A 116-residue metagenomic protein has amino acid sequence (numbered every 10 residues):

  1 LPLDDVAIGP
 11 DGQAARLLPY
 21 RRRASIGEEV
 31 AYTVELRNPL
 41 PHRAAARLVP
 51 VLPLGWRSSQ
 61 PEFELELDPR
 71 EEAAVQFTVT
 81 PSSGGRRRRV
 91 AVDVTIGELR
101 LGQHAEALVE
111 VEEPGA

Functional and structural regions predicted by a protein language model:
L1-S25, P114-G115: Low-complexity, acidic Ser/Thr/Pro/Gly-rich terminal tails and inter-domain linkers that flank the onset of structured
P19-R22, T33-E35, F63, T78: Generic recognition of flexible, low-complexity loop/linker segments
R23-G27, R37-R43, S82-G84: Short solvent-exposed strand-capping/beta-turn motif centered on an Asx-Ser/Thr pair
I26-T33, A73-A74, R86-A91: Short, solvent-exposed loop/turn segments enriched in Ser/Thr/Gly
R37-G55, V94-T95: Short acidic, flexible loop segments centered on an aromatic residue
R43, E72, R100-G102: Short, mixed charged/polar active-site loops that provide acid/base catalysis or chelate metal/phosphate cofactors
W56-S82: Intrinsically disordered, low-complexity Pro/Gly/Ser/Thr-rich segments with frequent PxxP/GP/PP motifs and embedded
P81-A116: Terminal connector regions
